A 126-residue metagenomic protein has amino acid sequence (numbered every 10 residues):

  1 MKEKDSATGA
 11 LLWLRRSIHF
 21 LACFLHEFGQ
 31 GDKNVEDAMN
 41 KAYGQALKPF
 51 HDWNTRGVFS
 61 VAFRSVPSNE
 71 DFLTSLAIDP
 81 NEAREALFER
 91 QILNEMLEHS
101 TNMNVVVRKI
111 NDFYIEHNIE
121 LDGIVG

Functional and structural regions predicted by a protein language model:
M1-G9: N-terminal low-complexity, intrinsically disordered segments
L14-I18, A22-G126: Alpha-helical bundle/repeat cores within regulatory domains of eukaryotic proteins
